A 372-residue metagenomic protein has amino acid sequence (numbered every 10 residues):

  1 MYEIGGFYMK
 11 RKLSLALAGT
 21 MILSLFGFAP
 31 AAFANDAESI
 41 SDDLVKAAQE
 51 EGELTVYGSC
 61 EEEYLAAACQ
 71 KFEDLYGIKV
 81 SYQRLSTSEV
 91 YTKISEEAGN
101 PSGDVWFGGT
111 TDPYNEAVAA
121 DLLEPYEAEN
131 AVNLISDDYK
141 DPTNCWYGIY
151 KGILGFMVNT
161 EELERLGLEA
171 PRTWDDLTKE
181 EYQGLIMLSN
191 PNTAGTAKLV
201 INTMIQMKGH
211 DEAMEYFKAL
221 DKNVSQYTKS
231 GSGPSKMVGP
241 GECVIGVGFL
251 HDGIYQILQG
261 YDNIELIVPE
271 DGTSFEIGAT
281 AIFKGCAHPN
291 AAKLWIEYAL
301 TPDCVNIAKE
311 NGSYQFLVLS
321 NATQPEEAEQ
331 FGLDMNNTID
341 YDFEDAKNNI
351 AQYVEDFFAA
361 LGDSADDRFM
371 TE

Functional and structural regions predicted by a protein language model:
M1-E51, D366-E372: Short, low-complexity disordered leader/linker segments with a strong preference for bacterial N-terminal type II
G19, D112-P113, P234, D252-G253 (+1 more regions): Alpha-helix capping/helix-boundary segments
T55-C69, S81-E97, P101-E242: Extracytoplasmic ligand-binding site segments that recognize negatively charged/polar headgroups
A68-Y76: A short alpha-helix/helix-coil micro-patch that ends at or immediately precedes a cysteine
D112-E116, V244-N263: A ligand-binding cleft/hinge motif common to bilobed small-molecule-binding domains
G152, Y216-D221, Y227-T228, G260-K284: Periplasmic-binding protein-like
S274, G278, F283-Y341: Mature extracytoplasmic/periplasmic domains
N337-E372: Conserved C-terminal helix/tail region of periplasmic/extracytoplasmic solute-binding proteins
